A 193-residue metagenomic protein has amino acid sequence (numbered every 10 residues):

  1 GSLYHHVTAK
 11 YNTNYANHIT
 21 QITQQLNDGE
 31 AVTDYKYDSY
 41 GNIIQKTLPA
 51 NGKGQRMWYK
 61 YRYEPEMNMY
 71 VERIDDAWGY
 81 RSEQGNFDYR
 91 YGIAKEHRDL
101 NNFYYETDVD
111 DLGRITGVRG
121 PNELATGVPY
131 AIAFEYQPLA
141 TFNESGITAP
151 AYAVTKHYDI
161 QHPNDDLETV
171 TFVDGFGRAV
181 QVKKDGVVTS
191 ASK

Functional and structural regions predicted by a protein language model:
G1-K193: Acidic, low-complexity segments
